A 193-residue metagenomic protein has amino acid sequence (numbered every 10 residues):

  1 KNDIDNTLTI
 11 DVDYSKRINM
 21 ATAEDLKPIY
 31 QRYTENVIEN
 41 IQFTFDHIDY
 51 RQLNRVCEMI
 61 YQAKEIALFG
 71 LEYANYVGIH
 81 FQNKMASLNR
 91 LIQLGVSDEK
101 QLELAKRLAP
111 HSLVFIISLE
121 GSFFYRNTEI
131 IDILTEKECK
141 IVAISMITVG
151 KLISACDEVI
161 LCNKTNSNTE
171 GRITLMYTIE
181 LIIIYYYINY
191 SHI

Functional and structural regions predicted by a protein language model:
K1-R51: HTH-adjacent hinge/linker in prokaryotic transcriptional regulators
V12-D13, Y30-R32, V56-C57, A105-R107 (+1 more regions): Short, flexible segments with low predicted structural confidence
Y30, T34, L53-V56, G78 (+1 more regions): Hydrophobic packing residues in well-ordered alpha-helices of helical domains and bundles
T44-I48, V56, L68-F69: Short helix-to-loop capping/linker segments positioned immediately adjacent to catalytic or ligand/cofactor-binding
R51-A63: Glycine-rich phosphate/diphosphate-binding loops that line cofactor/substrate pockets in enzymes
Y61-S191: Glycine-rich phosphate-binding loops that contact phosphosugars or nucleotide phosphates
